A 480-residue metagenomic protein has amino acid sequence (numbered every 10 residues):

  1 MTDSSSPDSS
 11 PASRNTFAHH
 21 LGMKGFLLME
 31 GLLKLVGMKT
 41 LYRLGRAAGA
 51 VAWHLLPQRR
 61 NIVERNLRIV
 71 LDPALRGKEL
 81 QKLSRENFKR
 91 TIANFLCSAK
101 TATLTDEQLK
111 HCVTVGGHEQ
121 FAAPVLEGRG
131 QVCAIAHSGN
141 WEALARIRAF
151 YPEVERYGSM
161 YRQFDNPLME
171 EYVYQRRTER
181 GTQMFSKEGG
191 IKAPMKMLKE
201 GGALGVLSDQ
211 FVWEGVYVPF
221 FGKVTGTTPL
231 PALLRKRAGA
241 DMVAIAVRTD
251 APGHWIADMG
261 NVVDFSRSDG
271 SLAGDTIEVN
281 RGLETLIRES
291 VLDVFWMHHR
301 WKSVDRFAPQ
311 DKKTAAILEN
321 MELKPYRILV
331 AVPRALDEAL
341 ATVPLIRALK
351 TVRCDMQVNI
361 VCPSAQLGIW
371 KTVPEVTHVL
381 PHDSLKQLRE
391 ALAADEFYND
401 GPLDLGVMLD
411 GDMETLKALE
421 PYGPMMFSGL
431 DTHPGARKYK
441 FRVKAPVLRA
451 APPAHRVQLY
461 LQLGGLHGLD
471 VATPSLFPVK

Functional and structural regions predicted by a protein language model:
T2-D3, P7, R14-F17, L55 (+5 more regions): Non-catalytic C-terminal accessory region of glycerolipid acyltransferases and related lyso-lipid remodeling enzymes
T2-I135, N140, E170-Q175, P309-N320: Membrane-anchoring hydrophobic helices of lipid-metabolizing enzymes
F26, R59, K78, E153 (+4 more regions): Catalytic machinery of carbohydrate-active enzymes, primarily nucleotide-sugar-dependent glycosyltransferases
T114-G117, Q183-E188, H378-D383, V447-L448: Short acidic-hydrophobic, aromatic-tinged amphipathic segments that line or gate anion-handling sites
Q120, G189-P194, E390-A394: Short acidic active-site motifs
P124-R129, K199-E200, F397-D404: Glycine-rich phosphate-binding loop signature in dinucleotide/nucleotide-binding domains
V125-E188, W213-V216, N359-V361: Catalytic core of membrane glycerolipid acyltransferases/transacylases, capturing the structured, soluble-facing
G130-V132, A203-G205, R327: Residue-level preference for the first positions of well-ordered beta-strands
